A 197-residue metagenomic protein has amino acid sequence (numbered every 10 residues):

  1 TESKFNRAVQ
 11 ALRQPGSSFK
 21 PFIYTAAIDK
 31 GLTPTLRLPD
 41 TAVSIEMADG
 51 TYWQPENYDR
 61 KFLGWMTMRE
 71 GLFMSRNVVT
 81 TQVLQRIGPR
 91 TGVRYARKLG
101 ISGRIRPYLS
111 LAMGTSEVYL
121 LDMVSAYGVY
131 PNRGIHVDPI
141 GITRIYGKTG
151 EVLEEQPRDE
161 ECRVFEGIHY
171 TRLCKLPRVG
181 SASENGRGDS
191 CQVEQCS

Functional and structural regions predicted by a protein language model:
T1-N6, F19, M74, Y119-S197: A penicillin-recognizing enzyme superfamily signal
E2-R13, M113: Short helix/strand-bridging catalytic loops that position acidic/His residues to coordinate divalent metals and engage
Q10, V78-T80, Y108-S110: Short, solvent-exposed beta-strand edge segments and adjacent coil->beta transition regions
L12-P39, G71, A126-Y130: Active-site SXXK
A26, K30-P34, I87, T91 (+3 more regions): A generic secondary-structure signal for well-formed alpha-helical elements
L32-G92, H136, K148-V179: Conserved catalytic neighborhood of penicillin-recognizing serine enzymes
L36, T41, L109-L111, I140-T143: Extracytoplasmic/periplasmic beta-strand context in beta-sandwich domains, especially the cupredoxin/COX2 CuA-binding
G50-N57, I87-S125, G141: Mid-domain, small-residue-enriched loop/turn segments at the edges of structured enzyme/sensor domains
